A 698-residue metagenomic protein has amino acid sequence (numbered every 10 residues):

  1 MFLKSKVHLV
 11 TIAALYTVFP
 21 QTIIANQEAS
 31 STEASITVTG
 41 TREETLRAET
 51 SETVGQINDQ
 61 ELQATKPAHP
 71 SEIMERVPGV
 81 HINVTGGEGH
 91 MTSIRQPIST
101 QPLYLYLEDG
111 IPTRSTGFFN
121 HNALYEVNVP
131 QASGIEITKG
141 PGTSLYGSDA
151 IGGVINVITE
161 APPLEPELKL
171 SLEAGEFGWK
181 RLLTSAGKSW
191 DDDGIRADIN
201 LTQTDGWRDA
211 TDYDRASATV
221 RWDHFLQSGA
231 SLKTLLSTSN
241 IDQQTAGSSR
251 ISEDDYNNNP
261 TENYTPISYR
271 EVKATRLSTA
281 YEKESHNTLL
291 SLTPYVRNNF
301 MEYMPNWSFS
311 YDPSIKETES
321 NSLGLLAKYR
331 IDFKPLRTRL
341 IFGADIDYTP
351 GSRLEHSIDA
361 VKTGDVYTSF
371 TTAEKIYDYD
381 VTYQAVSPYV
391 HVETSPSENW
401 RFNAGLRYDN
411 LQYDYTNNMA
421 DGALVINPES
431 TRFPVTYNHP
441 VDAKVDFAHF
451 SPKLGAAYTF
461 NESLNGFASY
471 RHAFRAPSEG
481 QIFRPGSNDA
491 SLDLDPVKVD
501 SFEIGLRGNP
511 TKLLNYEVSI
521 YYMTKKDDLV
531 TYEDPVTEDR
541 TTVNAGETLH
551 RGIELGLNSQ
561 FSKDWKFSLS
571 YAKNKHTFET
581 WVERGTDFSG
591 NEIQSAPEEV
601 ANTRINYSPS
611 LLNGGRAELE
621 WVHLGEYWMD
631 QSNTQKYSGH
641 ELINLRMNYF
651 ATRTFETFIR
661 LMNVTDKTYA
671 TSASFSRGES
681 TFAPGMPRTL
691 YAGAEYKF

Functional and structural regions predicted by a protein language model:
F2, H8, F225-L226, S237 (+3 more regions): Conserved C-terminal beta-signal and adjacent last beta-strands/turns of outer-membrane beta-barrel proteins
S71-I111: Extracytoplasmic beta-strand/coil segments of soluble accessory domains associated with Gram-negative outer-membrane
I111-K139, E160: Short acidic/polar hinge/loop motifs at secondary-structure boundaries that mediate gating or recognition
E167, A174-Q203, R208-A246, S268-E284 (+2 more regions): Transmembrane beta-barrel wall of Gram-negative outer-membrane proteins
T184, A280-S285, L289-P305, T459 (+4 more regions): Membrane-embedded beta-barrel scaffold of Gram-negative outer-membrane proteins
A230-S239, E271-V425, A457-T459, P510-Y522 (+3 more regions): Face-selective signature of the C-terminal outer-membrane beta-barrel domain
D242-Q244, S248-Y256, P350-I358, T363-V366 (+10 more regions): Surface-exposed extracellular loop regions of Gram-negative outer-membrane beta-barrel proteins, predominantly
Y329-P335, S395-E398, F402, N410 (+4 more regions): Gram-negative outer-membrane beta-barrel transporters
